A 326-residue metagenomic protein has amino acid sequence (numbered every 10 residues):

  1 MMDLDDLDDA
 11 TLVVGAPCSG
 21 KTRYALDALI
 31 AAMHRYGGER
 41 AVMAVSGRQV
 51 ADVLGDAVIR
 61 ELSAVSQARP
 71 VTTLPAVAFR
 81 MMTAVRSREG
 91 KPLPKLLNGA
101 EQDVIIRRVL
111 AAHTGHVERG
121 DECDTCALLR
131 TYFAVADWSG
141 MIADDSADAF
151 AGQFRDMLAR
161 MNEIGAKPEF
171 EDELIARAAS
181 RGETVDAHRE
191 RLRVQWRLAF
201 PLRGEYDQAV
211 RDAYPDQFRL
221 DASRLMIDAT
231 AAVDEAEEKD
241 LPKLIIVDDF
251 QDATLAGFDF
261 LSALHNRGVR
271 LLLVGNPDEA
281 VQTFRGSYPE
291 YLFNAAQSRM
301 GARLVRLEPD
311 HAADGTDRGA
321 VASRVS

Functional and structural regions predicted by a protein language model:
M1-P17, Y24, R130-I246, G257: Accessory N-terminal region flanking or inserted into the helicase ATPase core in nucleic-acid motor proteins
M2-L7, T11-M33, G301-R303, E308-S326: Helicase P-loop NTPase motor core
A31-A41: Post-Walker A helix-loop "phosphate-sensing" segment adjacent to the P-loop in P-loop NTPases
Y36, K239-L241, A263-G268: Short, conserved loop/helix-junction motifs that constitute active-site signature segments in enzyme catalytic cores
R40-A159, N294: Conserved P-loop NTPase-based nucleic-acid remodeling module centered on helicase motor cores
R69, L244-V247, L272: Hydrophobic "anchor" residues on beta-strands that sit immediately upstream of conserved functional sites
I246-A253, P277-D278: Conserved Walker B
F258-S326: Conserved RecA-like helicase ATPase core segment that couples NTP binding/hydrolysis to strand translocation
